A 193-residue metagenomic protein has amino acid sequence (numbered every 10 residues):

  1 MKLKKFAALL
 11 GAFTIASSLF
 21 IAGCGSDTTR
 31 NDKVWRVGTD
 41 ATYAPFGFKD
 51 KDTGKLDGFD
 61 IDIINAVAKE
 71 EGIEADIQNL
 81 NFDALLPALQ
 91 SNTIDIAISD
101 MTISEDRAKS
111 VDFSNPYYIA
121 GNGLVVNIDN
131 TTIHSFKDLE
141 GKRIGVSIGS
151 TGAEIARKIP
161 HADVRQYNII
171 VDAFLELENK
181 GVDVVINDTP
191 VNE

Functional and structural regions predicted by a protein language model:
M1-V34: Short, low-complexity disordered leader/linker segments with a strong preference for bacterial N-terminal type II
T29-D100: Extracytoplasmic small-molecule ligand-binding "clamshell" domains of the periplasmic binding protein/Venus flytrap
A41-A44, L56-K69, G123-L175, T189-E193: Bilobed "Venus flytrap"/periplasmic-binding protein-like clamshell domains and structurally analogous long
A44-K49, D106-R107, E154: Short, solvent-exposed loop/turn elements at domain surfaces
K51-G54, G141, V182: Second-shell loop/turn segments in exported
I61, E74-D138: Acidic, polar ligand-binding/catalytic clefts
A84, S99-K109, I155-K158, E178 (+1 more regions): A ligand-binding cleft/hinge motif common to bilobed small-molecule-binding domains
